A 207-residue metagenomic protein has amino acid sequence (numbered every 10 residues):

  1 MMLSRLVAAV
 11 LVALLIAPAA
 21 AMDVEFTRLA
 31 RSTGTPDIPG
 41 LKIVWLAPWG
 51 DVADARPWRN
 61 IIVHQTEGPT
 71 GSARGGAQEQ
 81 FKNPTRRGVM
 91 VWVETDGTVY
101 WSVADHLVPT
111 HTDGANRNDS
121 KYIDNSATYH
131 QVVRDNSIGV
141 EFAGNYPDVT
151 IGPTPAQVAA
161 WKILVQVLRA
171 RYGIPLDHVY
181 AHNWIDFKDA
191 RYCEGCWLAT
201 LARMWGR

Functional and structural regions predicted by a protein language model:
M1-V7: Bacterial N-terminal signal peptides that target proteins for export
V7, R74-G76, P155, L168: Short secondary-structure boundary micro-motifs
A8, G68, D96, N145 (+1 more regions): Residue-level marker of positions within ordered structural domains that often coincide with functionally constrained
A8-A17: Bacterial N-terminal signal peptides
A19-Q131: N-terminal catalytic cores of peptidoglycan-degrading enzymes
A21-P39, A55, Q131, D135-G139 (+1 more regions): Basic/polar, cationic surfaces and motifs that engage anionic cell-wall and phosphate/carboxylate ligands
